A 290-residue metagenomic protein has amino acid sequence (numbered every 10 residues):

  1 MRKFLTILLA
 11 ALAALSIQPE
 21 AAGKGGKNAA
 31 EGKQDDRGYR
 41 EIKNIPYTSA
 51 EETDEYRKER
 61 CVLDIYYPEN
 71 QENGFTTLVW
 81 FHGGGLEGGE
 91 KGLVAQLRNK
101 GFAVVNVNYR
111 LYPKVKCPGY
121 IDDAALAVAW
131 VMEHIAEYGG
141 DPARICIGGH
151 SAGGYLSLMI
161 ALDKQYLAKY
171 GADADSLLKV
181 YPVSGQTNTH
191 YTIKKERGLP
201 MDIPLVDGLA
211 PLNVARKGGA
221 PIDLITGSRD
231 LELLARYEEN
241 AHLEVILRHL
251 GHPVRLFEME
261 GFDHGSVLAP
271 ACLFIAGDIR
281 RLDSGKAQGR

Functional and structural regions predicted by a protein language model:
R2-L8: Sec-dependent signal peptide recognition, specifically the positively charged N-region followed immediately by
K24-N73: N-terminal cap/lid segment of alpha/beta-hydrolase-fold proteins
G74-G83: Short beta-strand element of the alpha/beta-hydrolase
E90-V107: Short amphipathic alpha-helix adjacent to the substrate-entry channel of hydrolases
A129-K195, D207: Primarily recognizes the serine-hydrolase "nucleophile elbow" in alpha/beta-hydrolase and SGNH/GDSL folds
G171-K179, S184-I193, D202-A241, V245: The feature captures the conserved acid-bearing segment of alpha/beta-hydrolase catalytic domains
I225, A241-E244, R248-R290: C-terminal catalytic histidine-bearing segment of alpha/beta-hydrolase fold enzymes
